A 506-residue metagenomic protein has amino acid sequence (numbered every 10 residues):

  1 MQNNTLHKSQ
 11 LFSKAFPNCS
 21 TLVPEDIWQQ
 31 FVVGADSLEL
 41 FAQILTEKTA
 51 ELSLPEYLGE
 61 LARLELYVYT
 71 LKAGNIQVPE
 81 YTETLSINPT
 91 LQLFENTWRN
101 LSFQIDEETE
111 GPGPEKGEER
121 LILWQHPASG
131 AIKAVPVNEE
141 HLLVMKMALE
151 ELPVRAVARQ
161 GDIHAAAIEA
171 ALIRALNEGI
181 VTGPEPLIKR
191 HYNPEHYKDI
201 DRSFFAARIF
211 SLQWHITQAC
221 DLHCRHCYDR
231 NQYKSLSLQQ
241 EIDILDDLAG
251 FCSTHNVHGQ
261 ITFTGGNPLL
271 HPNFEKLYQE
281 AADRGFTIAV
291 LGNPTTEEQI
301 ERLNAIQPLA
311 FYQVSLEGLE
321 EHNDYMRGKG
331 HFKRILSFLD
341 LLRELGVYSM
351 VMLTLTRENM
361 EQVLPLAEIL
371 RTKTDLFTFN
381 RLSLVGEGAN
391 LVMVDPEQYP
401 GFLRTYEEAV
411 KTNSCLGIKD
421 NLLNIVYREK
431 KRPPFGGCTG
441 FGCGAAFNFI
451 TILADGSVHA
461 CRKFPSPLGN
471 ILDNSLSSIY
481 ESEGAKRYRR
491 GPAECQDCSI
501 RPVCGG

Functional and structural regions predicted by a protein language model:
M1-E80, A134-Q213: Long, charge-rich, low-complexity alpha-helical segments
L66-E110: A glycine-rich beta-turn/hairpin centered on an aromatic-Pro dipeptide
Q92-K146: Low-complexity, glycine/alanine/valine/leucine- and proline-rich hydrophobic stretches
F204-D243, H255: Canonical Radical SAM [4Fe-4S] cluster-binding loop centered on the CxxxCxxC motif and its immediate flanking residues
C227, L238, I242-F263, H271-G388 (+1 more regions): Radical SAM/AdoMet-radical enzyme domain recognition
E397-P433, S457-G506: C-terminal accessory region of radical SAM enzymes
C443-F447: Short, small/polar residue-rich loop motifs at catalytic or cofactor-binding pockets
I452-L453: Short, acidic, Ser/Thr-enriched surface-loop or helix-capping motifs
